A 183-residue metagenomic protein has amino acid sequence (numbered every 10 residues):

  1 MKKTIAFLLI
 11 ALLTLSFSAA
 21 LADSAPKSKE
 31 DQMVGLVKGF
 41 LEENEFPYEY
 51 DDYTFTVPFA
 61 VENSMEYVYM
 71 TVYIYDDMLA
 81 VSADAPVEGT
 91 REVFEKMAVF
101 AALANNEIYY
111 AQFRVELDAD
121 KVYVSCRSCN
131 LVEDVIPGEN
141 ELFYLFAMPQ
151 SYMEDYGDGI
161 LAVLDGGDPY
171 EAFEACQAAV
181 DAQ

Functional and structural regions predicted by a protein language model:
M1-T4: Positively charged n-region of N-terminal signal peptides that target proteins for export
L9-L13, F17: Hydrophobic core
F17-A25: Sec-dependent signal peptide cleavage junction
S24-E42: Short N-terminal segments immediately surrounding and downstream of signal-peptide cleavage
G39-V87: Ser/Thr-rich, low-complexity intrinsically disordered terminal regions
A83-R127: Short, internal acidic amphipathic alpha-helical interface segments that mediate docking to partner proteins
V132-A147: A short acidic/glycine-rich loop-to-helix N-cap element
L161-Q183: Short, highly charged C-terminal tails/helix-capping segments
